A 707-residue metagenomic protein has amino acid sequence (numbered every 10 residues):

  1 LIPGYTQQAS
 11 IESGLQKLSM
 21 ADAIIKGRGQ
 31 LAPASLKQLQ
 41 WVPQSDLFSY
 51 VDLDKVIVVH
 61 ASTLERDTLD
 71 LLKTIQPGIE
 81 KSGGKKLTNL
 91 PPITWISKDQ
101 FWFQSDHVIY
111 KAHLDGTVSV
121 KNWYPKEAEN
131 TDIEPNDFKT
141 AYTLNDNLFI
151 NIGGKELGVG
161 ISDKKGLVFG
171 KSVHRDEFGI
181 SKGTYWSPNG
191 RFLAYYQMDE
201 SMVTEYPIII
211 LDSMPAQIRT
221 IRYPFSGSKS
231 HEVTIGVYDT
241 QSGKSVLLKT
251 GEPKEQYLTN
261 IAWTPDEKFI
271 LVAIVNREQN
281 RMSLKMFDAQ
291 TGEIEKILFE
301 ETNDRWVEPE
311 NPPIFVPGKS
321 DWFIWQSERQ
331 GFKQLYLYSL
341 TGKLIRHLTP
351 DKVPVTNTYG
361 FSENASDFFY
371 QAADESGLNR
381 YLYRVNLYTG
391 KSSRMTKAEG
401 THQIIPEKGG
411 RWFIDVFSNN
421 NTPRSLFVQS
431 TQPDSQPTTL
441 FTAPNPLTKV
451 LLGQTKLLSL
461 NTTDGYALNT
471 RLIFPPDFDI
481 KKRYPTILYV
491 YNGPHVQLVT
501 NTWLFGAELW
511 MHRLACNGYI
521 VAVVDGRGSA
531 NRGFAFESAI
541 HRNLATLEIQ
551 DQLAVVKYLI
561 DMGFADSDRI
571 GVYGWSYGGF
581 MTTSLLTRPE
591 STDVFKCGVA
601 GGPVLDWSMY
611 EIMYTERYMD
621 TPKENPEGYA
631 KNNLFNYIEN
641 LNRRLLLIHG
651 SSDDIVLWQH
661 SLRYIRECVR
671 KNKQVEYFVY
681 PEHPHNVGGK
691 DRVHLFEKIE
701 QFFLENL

Functional and structural regions predicted by a protein language model:
L1-Y5: C-terminal segment of classical bacterial N-terminal signal peptides
T6-W412, N420-R424, V428, L452: Beta-propeller folds
A23, E205, E267, A273 (+1 more regions): Serine-hydrolase catalytic core recognition
